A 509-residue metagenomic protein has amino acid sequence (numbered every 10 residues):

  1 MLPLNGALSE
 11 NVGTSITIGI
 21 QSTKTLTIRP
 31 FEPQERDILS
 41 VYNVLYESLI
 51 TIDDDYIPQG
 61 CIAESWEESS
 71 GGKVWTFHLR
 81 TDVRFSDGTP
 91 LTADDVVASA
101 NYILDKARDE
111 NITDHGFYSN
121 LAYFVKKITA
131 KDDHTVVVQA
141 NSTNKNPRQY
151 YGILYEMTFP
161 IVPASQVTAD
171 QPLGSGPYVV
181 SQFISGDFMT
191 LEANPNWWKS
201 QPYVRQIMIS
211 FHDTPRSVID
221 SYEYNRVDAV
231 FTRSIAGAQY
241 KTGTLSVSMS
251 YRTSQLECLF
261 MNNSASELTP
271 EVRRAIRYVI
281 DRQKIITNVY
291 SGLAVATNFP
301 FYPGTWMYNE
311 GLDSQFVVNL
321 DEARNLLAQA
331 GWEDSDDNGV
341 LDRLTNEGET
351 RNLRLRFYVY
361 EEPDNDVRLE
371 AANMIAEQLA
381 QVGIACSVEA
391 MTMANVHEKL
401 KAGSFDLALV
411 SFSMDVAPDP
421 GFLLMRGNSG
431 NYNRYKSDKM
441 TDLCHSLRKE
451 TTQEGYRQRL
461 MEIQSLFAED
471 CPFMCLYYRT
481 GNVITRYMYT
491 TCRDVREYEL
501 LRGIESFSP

Functional and structural regions predicted by a protein language model:
G19-S70, N101, L173-G174: N-terminal lobe/hinge region of extracytoplasmic solute-binding protein
Q21-Y42, I62-A63, T89, N146-M157 (+2 more regions): A structural "hinge/loop" feature
R36, N144, Q149-Q206, R216-S217 (+1 more regions): Gly/Pro-rich hinge or "lid" segments in bacterial periplasmic/extracellular proteins
E64-E110, E267: Aromatic- and charge-enriched surface segment that lines or borders ligand/interaction sites
H115-V162: Surface-exposed binding/hinge segments that line and control ligand-binding clefts or catalytic entry sites
Q166, N194-Y240, A385-S387: Ligand-site clamp/hinge motif
I184, V279-D313, V367-A376, H397-P509: Detector for C-terminal structural segments
L268-A376, E462: Append "and occasionally in soluble cytosolic enzymes with long acidic Gly/Pro-rich linkers
